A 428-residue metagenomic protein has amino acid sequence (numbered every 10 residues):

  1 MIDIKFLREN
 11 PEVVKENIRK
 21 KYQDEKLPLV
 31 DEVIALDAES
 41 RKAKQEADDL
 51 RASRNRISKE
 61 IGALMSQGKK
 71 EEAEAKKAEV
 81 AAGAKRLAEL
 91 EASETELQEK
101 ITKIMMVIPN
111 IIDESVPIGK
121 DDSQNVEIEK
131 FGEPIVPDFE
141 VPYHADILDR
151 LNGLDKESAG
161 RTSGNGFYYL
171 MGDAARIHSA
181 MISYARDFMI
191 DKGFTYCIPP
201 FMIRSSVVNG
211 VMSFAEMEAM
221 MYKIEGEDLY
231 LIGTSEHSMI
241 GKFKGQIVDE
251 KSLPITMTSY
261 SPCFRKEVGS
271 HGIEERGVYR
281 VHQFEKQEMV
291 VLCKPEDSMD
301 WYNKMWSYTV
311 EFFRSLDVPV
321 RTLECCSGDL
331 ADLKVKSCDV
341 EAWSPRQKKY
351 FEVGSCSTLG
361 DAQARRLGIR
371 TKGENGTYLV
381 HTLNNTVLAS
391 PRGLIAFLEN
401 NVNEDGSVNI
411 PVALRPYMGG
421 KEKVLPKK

Functional and structural regions predicted by a protein language model:
M1-P134, D149, G153: N-terminal alpha-helical targeting/anchoring segments
L27, K130-K428: TRNA-recognition modules of translation machinery and tRNA-sensing kinases, especially anticodon-binding
